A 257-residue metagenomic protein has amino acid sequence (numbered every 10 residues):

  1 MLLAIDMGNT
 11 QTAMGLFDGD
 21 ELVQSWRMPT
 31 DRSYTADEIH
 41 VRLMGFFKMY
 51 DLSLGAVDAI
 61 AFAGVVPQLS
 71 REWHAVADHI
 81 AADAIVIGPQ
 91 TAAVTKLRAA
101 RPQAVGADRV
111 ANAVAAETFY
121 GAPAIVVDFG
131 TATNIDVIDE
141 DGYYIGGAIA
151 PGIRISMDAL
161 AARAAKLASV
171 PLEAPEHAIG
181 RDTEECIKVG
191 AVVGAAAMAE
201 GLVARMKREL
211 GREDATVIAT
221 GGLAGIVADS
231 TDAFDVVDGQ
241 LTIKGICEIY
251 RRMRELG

Functional and structural regions predicted by a protein language model:
L2-D6, A61, A124-D128, I218: Short glycine-aspartate micro-motif
L2-G45, G142-A168, A174-H177, E185: Short glycine-rich, Thr/Ser-proximal phosphate-binding strand/loop in the N-terminal lobe of ATP-dependent enzymes
T12-L16, V126, T133-I138: Short beta-strand scaffold segments in enzyme catalytic cores
W26, R32, P175-T216, F234-V236: Adenine-nucleotide phosphate-binding core of ATP-dependent small-molecule kinases
L43-D58, L202-A215: Phosphate/pyrophosphate-binding loops at sites that engage ATP/ADP/AMP, CoA/4′-phosphopantetheine, polyphosphate
Y50-V105, D141-G147, G152-I153, R181-V192 (+3 more regions): Short beta-strand-loop/turn "lid" adjacent to the catalytic site in phosphate-handling enzymes
A93-A124, C247-R254: Conserved phosphate-binding catalytic cores of ATP/NTP-utilizing and phosphoryl-transfer enzymes
V110, A165, V192, D235-G257: Glycine-rich phosphate-binding/hydrolytic loop that grips phosphoryl groups
